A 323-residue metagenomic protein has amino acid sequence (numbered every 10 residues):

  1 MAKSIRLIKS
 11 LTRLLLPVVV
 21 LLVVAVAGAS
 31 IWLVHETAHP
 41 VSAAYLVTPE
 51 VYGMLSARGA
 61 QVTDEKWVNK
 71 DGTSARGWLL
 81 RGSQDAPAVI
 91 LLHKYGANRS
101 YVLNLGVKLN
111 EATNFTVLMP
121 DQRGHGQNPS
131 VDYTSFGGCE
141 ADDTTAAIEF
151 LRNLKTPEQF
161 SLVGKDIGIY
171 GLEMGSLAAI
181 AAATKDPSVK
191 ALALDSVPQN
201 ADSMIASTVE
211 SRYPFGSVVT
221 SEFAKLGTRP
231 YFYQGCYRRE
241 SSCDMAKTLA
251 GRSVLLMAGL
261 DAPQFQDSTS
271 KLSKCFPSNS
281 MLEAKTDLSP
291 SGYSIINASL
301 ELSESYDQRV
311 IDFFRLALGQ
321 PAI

Functional and structural regions predicted by a protein language model:
S10-W67: An N-terminal hydrophobic leader/cap segment in hydrolases
W67, A75-W78, K225-A322: Serine-hydrolase catalytic core
A86-K94: Short beta-strand element of the alpha/beta-hydrolase
Y95-K108, S268: The serine-hydrolase catalytic nucleophile loop
N110-P129: Conserved alpha/beta-hydrolase
T134-E158: Alpha/beta-hydrolase active-site loop
Q159-E173: Alpha/beta-hydrolase fold nucleophile elbow
A181-G235, D267: Hydrolase active-site cap/lid region
